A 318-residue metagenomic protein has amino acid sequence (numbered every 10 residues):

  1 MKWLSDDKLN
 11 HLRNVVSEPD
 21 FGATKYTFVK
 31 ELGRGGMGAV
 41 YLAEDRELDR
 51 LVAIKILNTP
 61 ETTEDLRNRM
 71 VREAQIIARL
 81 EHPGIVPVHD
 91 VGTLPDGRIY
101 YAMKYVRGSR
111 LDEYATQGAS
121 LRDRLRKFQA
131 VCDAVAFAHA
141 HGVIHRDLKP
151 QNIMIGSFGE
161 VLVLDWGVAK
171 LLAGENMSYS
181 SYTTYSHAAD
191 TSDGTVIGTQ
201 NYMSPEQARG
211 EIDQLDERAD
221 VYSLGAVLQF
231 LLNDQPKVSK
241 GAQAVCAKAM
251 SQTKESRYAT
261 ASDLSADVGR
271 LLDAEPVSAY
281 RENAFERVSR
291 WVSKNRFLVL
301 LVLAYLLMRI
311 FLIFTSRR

Functional and structural regions predicted by a protein language model:
M1-K30, E64, A119-L121, S180-A189 (+1 more regions): Short N-terminal regulatory/linker segments that flank and modulate the kinase catalytic core
A39: Conserved N-lobe ATP-binding subsite of Hanks-type protein kinase domains, especially the beta3 VAIK lysine
E44, M103, R107, R126-Q129 (+6 more regions): C-terminal lobe helix-coil module of Hanks-type protein kinase domains
E44-L51: Conserved N-lobe loop of protein kinases adjacent to the ATP-binding glycine-rich P-loop
N58-R79: AlphaC helix of the eukaryotic protein kinase fold
D90-G92: A short, aromatic-enriched beta-strand patch in the conserved N-lobe beta-sheet of the protein kinase catalytic domain
D96-R110: Conserved short submotifs of the Hanks-type protein kinase catalytic core that shape the nucleotide-binding pocket
R110-S120: AlphaC helix of the protein kinase catalytic domain
